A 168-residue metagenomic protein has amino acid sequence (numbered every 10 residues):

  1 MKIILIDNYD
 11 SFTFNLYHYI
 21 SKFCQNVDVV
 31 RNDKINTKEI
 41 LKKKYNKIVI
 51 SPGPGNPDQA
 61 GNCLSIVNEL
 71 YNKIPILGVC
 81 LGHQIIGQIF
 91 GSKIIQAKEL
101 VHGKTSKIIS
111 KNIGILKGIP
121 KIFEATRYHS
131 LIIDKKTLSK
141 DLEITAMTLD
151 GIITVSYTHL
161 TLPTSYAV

Functional and structural regions predicted by a protein language model:
M1-I74, L81: N-terminal beta1-alpha1 cap of cysteine-dependent amidohydrolase-like domains
F14-N15, K38, G87-Q88, K117 (+1 more regions): Alpha-helical elements of the RecA-like P-loop NTPase motor core of helicases
S21, E39-I40, I86-G87, K135-S139: Short loop/helix-cap segments at secondary-structure boundaries that form the rim of catalytic
D28-K34, P57, K107-I109, A125-H129 (+1 more regions): Short gly/ser/thr-rich secondary-structure transition/capping motifs
K43-G118, I122-E124: Cysteine-nucleophile active-site neighborhood
N112-Y157: Catalytic beta-strand/loop cores that center a nucleophilic Ser/Cys/Thr and support acyl-enzyme chemistry
T158-T164: Conserved small/polar residues in nucleotide/adenosyl-binding loops
